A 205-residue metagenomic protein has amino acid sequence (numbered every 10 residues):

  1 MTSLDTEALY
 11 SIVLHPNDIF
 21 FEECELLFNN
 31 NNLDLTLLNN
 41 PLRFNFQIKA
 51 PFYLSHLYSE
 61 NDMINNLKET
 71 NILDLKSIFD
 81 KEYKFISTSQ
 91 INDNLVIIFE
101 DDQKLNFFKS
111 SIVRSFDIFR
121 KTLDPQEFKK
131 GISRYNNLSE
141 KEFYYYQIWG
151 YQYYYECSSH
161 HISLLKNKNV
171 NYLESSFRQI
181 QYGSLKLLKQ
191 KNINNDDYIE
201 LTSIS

Functional and structural regions predicted by a protein language model:
M1-Q90, D102-L187, I193, Y198-S205: Basic, often amphipathic N-terminal segments
D93: Small-molecule pocket liners
